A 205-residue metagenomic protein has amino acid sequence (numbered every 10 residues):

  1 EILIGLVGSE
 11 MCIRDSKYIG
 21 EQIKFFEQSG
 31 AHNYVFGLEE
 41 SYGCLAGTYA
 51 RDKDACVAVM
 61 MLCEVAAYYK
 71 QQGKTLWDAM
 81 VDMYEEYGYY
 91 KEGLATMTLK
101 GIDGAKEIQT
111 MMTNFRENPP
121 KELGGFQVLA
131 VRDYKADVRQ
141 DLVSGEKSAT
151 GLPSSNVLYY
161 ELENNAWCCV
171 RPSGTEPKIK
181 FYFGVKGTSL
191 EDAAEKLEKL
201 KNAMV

Functional and structural regions predicted by a protein language model:
E1-G8, C12-I13: Single conserved hydrophobic/aromatic residue that forms the stacking wall/gate of nucleotide- or nucleobase-binding
S9-E10, F26-A31, Y68-K74: Secondary-structure transition/capping motifs at alpha-helix termini and the adjoining loop/turn into the next element
Y18-E21, Y42-Y49, T188-L190: Short beta-alpha connecting loops at secondary-structure transitions that line or flank enzyme active sites
Y18-F25, A58-V65, D82, T110 (+1 more regions): Alpha-helical scaffold segments in soluble metabolic enzymes
Y42, R51-V59, C63-E85: Mobile "lid/hinge" segments at catalytic clefts and subdomain interfaces of large enzymes
Q72-V205: Catalytic-core signal marking the mid-to-C-terminal active-site face
